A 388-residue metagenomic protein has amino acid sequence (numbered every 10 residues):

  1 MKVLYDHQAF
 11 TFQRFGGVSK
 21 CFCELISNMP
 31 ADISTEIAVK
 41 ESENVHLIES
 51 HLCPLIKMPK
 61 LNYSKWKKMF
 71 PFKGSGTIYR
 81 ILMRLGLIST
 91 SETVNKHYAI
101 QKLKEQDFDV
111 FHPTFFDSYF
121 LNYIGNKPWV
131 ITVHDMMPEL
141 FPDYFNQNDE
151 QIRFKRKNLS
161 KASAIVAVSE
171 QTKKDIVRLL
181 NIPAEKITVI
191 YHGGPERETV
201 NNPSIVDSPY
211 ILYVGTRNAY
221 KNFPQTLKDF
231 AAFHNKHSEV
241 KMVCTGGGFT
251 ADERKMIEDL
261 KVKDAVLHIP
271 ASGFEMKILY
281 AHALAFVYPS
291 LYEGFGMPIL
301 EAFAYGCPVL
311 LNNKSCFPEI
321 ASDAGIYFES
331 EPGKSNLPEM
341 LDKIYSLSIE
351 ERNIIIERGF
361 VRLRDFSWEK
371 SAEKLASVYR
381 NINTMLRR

Functional and structural regions predicted by a protein language model:
M1-R388: Carbohydrate transferase catalytic cores enriched for Leloir-type hexosyltransferases
